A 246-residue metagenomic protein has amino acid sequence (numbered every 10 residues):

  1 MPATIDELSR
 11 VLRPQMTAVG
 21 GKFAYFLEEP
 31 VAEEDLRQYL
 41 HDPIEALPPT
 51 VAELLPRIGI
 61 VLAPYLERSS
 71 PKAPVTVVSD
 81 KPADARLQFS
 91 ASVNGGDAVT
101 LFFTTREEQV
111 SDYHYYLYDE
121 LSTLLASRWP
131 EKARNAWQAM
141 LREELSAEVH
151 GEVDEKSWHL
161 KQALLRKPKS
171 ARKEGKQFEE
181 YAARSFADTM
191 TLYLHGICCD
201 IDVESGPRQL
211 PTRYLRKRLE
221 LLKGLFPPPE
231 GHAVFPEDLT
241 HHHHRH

Functional and structural regions predicted by a protein language model:
M1-D112, F226-R245: A metal-dependent hydrolase signature that marks the N-terminal structural subdomain at the beginning of catalytic folds
M1-T17, A171-H246: Pan-zinc metallopeptidase signature
D35, Y39-D42, A136, M140 (+1 more regions): Exposed alpha-helical structural elements
E107-D119, T123-L124, E180, R184: Active-site alpha-helix of zinc metalloproteases
S111, Y115, A126-L164, D202-Q209: Post-HEXXH active-site segment of zinc metalloproteases
S122-E131, L192, G196: Alpha-helix capping at helix-to-loop junctions
E143-F178, A183-L192: An amphipathic alpha-helical core segment
